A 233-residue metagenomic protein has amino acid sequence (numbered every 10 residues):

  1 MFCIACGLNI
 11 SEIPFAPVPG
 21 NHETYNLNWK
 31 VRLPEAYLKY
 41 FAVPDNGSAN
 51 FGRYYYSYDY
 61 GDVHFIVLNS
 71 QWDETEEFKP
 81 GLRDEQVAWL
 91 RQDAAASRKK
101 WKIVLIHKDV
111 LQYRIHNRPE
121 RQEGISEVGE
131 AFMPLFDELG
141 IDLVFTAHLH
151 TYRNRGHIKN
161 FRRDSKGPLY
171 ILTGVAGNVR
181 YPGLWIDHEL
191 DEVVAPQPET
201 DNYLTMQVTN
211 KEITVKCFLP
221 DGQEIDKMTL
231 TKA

Functional and structural regions predicted by a protein language model:
M1-R98, R118-F132, L143, N154-P198 (+1 more regions): Extended active-site neighborhood of metal-dependent phosphoesterases/phosphodiesterases
G20, D93-A94, L105-K108, L135-L149: Conserved beta-strand->loop/alpha-helix structural units within folded catalytic cores of enzymes with alpha/beta
S70, H150, F218: Acidic carboxylate-rich catalytic motifs and surrounding loops in phosphoryl-/glycosyl-chemistry enzymes
S97-I115: Short acidic, glycine-rich surface-loop motifs adjacent to enzyme active sites
Q112, H116-E123, Y170, P220-A233: A short, hydrophobic/aromatic-rich structural module that often spans a beta strand with its adjoining loop
T146, N154, K227-T229: Residue-level detector of high-confidence beta-strand sites
L190-A233: A short C-terminal boundary segment appended to hydrolase-like catalytic domains
